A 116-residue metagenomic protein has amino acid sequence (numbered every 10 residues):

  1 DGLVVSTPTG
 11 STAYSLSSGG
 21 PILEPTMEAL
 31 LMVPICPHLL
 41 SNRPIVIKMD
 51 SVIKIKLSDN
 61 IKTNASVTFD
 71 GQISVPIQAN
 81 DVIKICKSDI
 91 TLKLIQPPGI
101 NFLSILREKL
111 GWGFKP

Functional and structural regions predicted by a protein language model:
G2-S6: AMP-binding/adenylate-forming core of the ANL superfamily
T9: Oxyanion-binding "anion nests"
T12-P116: Catalytic phosphate-donor-binding core of small-molecule kinases
